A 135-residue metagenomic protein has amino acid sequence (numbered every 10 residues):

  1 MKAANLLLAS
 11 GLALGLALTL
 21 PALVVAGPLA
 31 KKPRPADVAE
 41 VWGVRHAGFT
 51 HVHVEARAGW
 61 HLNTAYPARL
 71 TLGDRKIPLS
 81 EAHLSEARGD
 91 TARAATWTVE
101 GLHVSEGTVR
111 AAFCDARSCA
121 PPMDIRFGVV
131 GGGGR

Functional and structural regions predicted by a protein language model:
M1-N5: Positively charged n-region of N-terminal signal peptides that target proteins for export
A9-A22: Bacterial N-terminal signal peptides
A26-R135: Extracellular/lumen-exposed scaffold segments
